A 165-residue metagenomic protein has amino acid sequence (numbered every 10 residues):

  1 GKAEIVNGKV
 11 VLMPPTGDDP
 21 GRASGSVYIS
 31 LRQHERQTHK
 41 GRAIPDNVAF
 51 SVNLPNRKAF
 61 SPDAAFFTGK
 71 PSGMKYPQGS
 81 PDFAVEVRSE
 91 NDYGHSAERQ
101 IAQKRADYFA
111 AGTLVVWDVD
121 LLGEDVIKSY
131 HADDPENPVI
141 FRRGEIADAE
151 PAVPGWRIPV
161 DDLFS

Functional and structural regions predicted by a protein language model:
G1-S165: Gly/Pro/Ser/Thr-rich low-complexity, intrinsically disordered segments predominantly at protein N-termini
